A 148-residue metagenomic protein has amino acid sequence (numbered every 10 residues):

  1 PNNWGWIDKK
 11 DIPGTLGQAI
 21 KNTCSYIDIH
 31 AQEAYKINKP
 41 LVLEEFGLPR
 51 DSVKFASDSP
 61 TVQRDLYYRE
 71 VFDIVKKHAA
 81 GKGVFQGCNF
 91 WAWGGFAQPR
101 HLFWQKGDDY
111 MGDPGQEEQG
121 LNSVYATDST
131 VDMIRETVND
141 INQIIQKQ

Functional and structural regions predicted by a protein language model:
P1-K54: Glycoside hydrolase catalytic-domain groove-lining segments
N22, V53-Q148: Aromatic-rich peripheral "rim/lid" segments of glycoside hydrolase catalytic domains that contact and position glycan
